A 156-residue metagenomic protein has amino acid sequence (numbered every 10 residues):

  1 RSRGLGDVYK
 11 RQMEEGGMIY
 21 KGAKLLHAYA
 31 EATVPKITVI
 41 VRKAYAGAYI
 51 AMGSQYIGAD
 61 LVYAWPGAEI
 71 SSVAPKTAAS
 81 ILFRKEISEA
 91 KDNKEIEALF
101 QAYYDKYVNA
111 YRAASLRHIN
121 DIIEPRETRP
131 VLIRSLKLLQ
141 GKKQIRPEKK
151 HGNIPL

Functional and structural regions predicted by a protein language model:
R1-Y9: Single conserved hydrophobic/aromatic residue that forms the stacking wall/gate of nucleotide- or nucleobase-binding
G6-D7, I40-Y49, G53-S54, T128-L132 (+1 more regions): A glycine-rich phosphate-binding loop feature that marks nucleotide/adenosyl-phosphate handling sites
K10-E15, A48-G53, A74-K76, F83-K85 (+1 more regions): Short acidic, glycine/serine/threonine-rich loops at helix termini
R11-D60: Phosphate/diphosphate-binding loops
T33-K36, G47-Y49, G58-D60, G67 (+3 more regions): Active-site lining segments that contact anionic ligands and/or coordinate catalytic metals
V41, I57-F83: Metal-dependent DNA phosphodiester-chemistry modules and their immediately adjacent helices/loops in DNA-processing
P75-L156: Amphipathic alpha-helical segments at domain termini/boundaries
